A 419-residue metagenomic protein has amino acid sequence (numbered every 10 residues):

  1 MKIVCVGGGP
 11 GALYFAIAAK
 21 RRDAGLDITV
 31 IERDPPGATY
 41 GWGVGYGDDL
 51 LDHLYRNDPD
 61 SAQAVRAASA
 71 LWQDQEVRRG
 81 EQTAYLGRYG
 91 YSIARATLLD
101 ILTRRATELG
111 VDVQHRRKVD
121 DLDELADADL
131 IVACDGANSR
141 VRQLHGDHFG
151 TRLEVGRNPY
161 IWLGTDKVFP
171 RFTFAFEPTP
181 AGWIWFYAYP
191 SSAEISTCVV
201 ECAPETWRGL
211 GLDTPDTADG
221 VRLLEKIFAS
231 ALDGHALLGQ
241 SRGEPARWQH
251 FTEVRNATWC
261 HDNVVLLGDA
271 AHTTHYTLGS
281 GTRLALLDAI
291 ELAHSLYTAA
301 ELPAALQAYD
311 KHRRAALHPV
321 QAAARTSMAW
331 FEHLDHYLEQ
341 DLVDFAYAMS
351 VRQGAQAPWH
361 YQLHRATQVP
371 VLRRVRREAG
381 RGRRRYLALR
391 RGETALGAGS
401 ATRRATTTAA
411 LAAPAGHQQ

Functional and structural regions predicted by a protein language model:
M1-Q73, R78-R79, Y89-T97, G281: Glycine-rich FAD cofactor-binding loop and adjacent beta-loop-alpha segment at the N-terminus of flavoprotein
C5-R21, V132-A133, R247-T326, W330: Conserved mid-domain beta->alpha element of the FAD-binding
F15, Y40, E124, V141-L144 (+1 more regions): Short glycine-/acidic-enriched loop or helix-start segments at secondary-structure transitions that form or flank
G47-W162, Q368-T394, H417: Conserved N-terminal helical subregion
A64-A68, F228-E244, L302-A308, L317-Q321: Acidic/histidine metal-binding catalytic segments
V77, L122, A188-Y189, W259: A structural signal for short hydrophobic beta-strand segments in well-ordered beta-sheet cores
D127-F251: Conserved FAD-binding catalytic core of PHBH/FMO-like flavoproteins
H294-Q419: C-terminal helical "tail/cap" subdomain of flavin- and related membrane-associated enzymes
